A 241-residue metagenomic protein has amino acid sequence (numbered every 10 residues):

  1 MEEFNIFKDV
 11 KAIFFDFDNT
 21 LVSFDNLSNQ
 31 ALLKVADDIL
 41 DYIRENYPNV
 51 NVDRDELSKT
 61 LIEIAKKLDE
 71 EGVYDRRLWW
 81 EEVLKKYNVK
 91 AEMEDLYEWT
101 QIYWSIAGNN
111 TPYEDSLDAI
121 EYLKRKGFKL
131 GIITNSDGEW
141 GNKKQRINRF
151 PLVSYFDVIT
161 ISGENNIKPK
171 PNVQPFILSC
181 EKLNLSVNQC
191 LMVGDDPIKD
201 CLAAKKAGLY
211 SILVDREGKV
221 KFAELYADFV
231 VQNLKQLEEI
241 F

Functional and structural regions predicted by a protein language model:
M1-I13, N26, D41, L117 (+2 more regions): Asp-based, Mg2+/Mn2+-dependent phosphohydrolase catalytic module
E2-L57: Active-site neighborhood of HAD-like aspartate-dependent phosphohydrolases
L21-S23, A65-L68, A107, T134-G138 (+1 more regions): Short histidine/acidic/glycine/proline-rich micro-motifs that form metal- and phosphate-coordinating active-site loops
A31, R76-W79, P175, L237: Hydrophobic alpha-helical packing elements
A31-I39, S58-A65, W80, T100-W104 (+2 more regions): Hydrophobic alpha-helical core bundles mediating ligand binding, dimerization, or RNAP-core interactions
K59-Q101: A metal-dependent, Asp-based hydrolase signature
Y74-E81, M93-E94, Q101-I132: Short, acidic loop-to-helix structural element flanking the phosphoryl-transfer center in phosphate-processing enzymes
